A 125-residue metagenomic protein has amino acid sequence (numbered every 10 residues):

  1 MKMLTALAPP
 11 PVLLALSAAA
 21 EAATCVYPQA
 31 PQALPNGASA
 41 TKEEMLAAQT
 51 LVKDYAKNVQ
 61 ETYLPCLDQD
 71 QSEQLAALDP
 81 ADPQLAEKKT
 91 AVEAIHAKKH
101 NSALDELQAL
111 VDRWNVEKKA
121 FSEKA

Functional and structural regions predicted by a protein language model:
M1-P9: Bacterial N-terminal signal peptides that target proteins for export
L7, K57, C66-L67, L107-L110: Generic hydrophobic secondary-structure signal
A15-A20: N-terminal signal peptide c-region/cleavage motif recognized by signal peptidases
E21-S72: Immediate post-signal-peptide N-terminus of mature secreted/exported proteins
D70-A125: Compact alpha-helical subdomains of small soluble proteins
